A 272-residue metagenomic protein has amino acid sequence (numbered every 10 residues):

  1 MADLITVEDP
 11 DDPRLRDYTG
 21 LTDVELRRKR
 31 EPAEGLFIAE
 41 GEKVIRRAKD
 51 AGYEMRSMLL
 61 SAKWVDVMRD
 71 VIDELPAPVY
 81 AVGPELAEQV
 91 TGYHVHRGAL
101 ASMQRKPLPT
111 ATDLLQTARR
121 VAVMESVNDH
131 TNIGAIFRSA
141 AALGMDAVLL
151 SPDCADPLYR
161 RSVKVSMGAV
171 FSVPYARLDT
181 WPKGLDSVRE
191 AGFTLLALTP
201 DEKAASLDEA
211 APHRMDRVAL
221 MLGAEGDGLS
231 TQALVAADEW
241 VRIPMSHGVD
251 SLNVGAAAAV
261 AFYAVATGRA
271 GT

Functional and structural regions predicted by a protein language model:
M1-D66, C154-A155: Boundary-proximal intrinsically disordered activation/regulatory segments immediately upstream of a helical core
L4-D11, P78-G83, P174-K183: Short acidic-hydrophobic, aromatic-tinged amphipathic segments that line or gate anion-handling sites
K43, D50, P107-K203: RNA substrate-binding interface of SAM-dependent RNA methyltransferases
M68, D73-H96: Glycine/small-residue-rich loop that forms an oxyanion/phosphate-binding "nest" at active or ligand-binding sites
G92-Q116: Acidic/glycine-rich phosphate/pyrophosphate-binding loops and surrounding catalytic core that coordinate Mg2+
A99-A101, S139-L143, P157-V170, T231-T272: Structured adenosyl-cofactor binding patch, chiefly the S-adenosyl-L-methionine
L196-V249: Active-site/ligand-binding-proximal alpha/beta "capping" segment
